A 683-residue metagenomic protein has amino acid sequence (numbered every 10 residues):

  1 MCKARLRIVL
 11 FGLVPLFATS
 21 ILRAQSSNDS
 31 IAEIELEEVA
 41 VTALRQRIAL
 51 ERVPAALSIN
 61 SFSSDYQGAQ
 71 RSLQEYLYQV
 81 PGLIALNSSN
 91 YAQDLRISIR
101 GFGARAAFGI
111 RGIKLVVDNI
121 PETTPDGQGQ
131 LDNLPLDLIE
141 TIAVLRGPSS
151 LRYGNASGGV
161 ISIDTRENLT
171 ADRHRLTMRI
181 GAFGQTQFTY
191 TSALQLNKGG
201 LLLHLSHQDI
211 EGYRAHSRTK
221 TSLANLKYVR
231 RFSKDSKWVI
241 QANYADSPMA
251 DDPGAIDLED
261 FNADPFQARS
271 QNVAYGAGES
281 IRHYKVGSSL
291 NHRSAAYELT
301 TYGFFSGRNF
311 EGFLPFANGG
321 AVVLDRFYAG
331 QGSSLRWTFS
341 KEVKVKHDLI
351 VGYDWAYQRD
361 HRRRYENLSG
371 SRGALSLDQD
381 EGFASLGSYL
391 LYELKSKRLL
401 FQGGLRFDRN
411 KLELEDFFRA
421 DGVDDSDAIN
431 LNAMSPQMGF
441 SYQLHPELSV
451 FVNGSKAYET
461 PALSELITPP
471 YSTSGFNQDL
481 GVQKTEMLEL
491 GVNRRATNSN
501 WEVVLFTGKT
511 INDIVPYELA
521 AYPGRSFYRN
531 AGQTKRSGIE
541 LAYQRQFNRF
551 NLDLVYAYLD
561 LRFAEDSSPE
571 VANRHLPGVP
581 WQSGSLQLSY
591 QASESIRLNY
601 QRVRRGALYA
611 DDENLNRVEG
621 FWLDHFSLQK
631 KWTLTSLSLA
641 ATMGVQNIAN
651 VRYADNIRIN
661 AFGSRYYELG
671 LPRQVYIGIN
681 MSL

Functional and structural regions predicted by a protein language model:
L36-G68, Q93-S98, I113: N-terminal periplasmic "start-of-domain" segments of outer-membrane beta-barrel proteins
E75-I120: Extracytoplasmic beta-strand/coil segments of soluble accessory domains associated with Gram-negative outer-membrane
I113, I120-R146: Short acidic/polar hinge/loop motifs at secondary-structure boundaries that mediate gating or recognition
P148-S150, V160, D164-L194, L205 (+1 more regions): Short strand-turn segments of transmembrane beta-barrel domains in outer membranes, especially the first one or two
E298-L314, Q443, S449-S455, G481-S537 (+3 more regions): Membrane-embedded beta-barrel scaffold of Gram-negative outer-membrane proteins
S340, K344-A356, Q379-T510, D553-A557 (+2 more regions): Structural signature of Gram-negative outer-membrane beta-barrels, strongest in the C-terminal barrel of TonB-dependent
K395, L505-K509, R529-D611, N680-S682: Gram-negative outer-membrane beta-barrel transporters
Y458, R604-Y609, K630-L683: C-terminal beta-signal and adjacent terminal beta-strands/loops of Gram-negative outer-membrane beta-barrel proteins
